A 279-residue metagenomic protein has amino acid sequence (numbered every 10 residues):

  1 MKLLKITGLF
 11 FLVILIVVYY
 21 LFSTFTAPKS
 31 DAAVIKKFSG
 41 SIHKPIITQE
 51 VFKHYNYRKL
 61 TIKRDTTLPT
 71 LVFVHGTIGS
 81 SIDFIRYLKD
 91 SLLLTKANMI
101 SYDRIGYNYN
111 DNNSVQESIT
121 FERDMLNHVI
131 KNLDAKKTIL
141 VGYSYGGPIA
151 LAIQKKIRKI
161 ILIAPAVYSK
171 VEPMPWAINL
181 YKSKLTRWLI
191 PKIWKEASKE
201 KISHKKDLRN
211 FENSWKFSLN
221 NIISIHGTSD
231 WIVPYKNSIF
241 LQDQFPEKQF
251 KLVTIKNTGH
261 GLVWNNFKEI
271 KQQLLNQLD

Functional and structural regions predicted by a protein language model:
T77-K89: The serine-hydrolase catalytic nucleophile loop
R86, P234-D243: Short alpha-helix in the alpha/beta-hydrolase fold that links the catalytic acid
L92-D111: Conserved alpha/beta-hydrolase
T120-T138: Conserved acidic catalytic loop of the alpha/beta-hydrolase fold
P148, I160-W188: Flexible "cap/lid" loop of the alpha/beta hydrolase fold
S218, S224-H226, D230: Short beta-strand/loop motif that positions the catalytic acidic residue of the alpha/beta-hydrolase fold
S229-V233, H260-G261: Acidic catalytic loop of the alpha/beta-hydrolase fold
T258-F267: Catalytic histidine-centered segment of alpha/beta-hydrolase-like enzymes
